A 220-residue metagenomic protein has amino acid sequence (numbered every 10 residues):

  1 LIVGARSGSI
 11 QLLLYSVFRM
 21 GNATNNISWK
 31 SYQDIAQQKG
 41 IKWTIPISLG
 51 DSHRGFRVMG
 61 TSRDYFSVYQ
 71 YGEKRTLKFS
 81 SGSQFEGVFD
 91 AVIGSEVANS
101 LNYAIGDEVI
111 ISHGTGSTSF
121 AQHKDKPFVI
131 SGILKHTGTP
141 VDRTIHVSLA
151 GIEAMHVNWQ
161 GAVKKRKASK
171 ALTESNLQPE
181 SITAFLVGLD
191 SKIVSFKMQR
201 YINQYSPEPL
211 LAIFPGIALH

Functional and structural regions predicted by a protein language model:
L1-G60, D64-S67, Q84, M198-R200 (+2 more regions): Hydrophobic, regular-secondary-structure patches
G4-A5, I27, G60-T61, I93 (+3 more regions): A conserved hydrophobic position in a structured secondary element of the catalytic/binding core that shapes
L12, S67-V68, N102, T139-P140 (+1 more regions): Intrinsically disordered, low-complexity acidic/polar segments
Q38, Q122-V129, I133-H220: Mechanotransmission and gating elements of multispan inner-membrane complexes involved in transport and envelope
P46-D51, T115-G116, A171, L219: Short, solvent-exposed loop/turn elements at beta->coil junctions and helix N-caps that rim active or binding pockets
S52-R63, G72-K164: Hydrophobic secondary-structure segments that place a key small or acidic residue at a functional site
